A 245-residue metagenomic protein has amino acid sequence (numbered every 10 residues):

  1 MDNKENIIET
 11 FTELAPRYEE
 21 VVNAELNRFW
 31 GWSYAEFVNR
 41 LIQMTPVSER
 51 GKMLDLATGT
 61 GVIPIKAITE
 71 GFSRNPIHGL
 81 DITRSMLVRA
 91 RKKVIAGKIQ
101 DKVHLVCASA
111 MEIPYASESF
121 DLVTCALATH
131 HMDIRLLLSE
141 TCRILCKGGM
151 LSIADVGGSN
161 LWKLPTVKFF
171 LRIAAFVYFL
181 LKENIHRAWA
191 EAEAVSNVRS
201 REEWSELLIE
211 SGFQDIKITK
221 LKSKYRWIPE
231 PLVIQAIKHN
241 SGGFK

Functional and structural regions predicted by a protein language model:
M1-V47, K66: Conserved class I S-adenosyl-L-methionine
K52-L56, T60-E112: Class I SAM-dependent methyltransferase SAM/SAH-binding core
M111-L122: A short acidic, Gly/Pro-enriched loop at the edge of an enzyme's catalytic core that lines a small-molecule cofactor
L122-R135: A short SAM/SAH-binding and catalytic strip from SAM-dependent methyltransferases
L136-K147: A short glycine-rich, Lys/Arg-flanked "PGG" loop and its adjoining helix->strand segment in the class I
G149-V156: Conserved beta-strand signature within the Rossmann-like core of class I S-adenosyl-L-methionine
V156-S211, K217-K224: C-terminal alpha-helical "lid/dimerization" subdomain adjacent to the S-adenosyl-L-methionine
S211-Q214, K220-K245: Core SAM-dependent methyltransferase catalytic element
